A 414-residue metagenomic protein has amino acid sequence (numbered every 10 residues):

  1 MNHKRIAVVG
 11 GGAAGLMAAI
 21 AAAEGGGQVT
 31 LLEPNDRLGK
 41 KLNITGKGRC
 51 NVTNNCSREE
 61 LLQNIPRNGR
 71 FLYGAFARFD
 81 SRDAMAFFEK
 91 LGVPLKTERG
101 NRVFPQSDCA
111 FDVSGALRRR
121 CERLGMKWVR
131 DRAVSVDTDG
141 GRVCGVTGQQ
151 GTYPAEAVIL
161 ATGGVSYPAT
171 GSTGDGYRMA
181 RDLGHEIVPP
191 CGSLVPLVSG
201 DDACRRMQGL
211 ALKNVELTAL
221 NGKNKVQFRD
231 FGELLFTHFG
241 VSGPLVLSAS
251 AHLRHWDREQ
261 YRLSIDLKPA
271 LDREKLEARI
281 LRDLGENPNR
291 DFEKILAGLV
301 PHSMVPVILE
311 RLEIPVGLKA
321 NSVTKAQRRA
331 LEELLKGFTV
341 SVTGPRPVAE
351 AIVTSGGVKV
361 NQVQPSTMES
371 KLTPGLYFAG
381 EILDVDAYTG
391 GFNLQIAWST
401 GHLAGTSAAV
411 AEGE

Functional and structural regions predicted by a protein language model:
R5-L31, A404-A409: N-terminal Rossmann-like FAD-binding beta1-loop-alpha1 element of flavoenzymes
A7-V9, L32, A133, Y153-P168 (+2 more regions): Short hydrophobic core segments
A23-K47: Glycine-rich FAD pyrophosphate-binding loop
D36-L38, N43-I44, R58-E59, P94 (+2 more regions): An anion/pyrophosphate-binding glycine-rich loop and adjacent beta-alpha core in soluble alpha-beta enzymes
R49-T97: Glycine-rich active-site loop/strand segments that organize a redox cofactor
R78-A157: Feature captures the FAD/FMN-dependent oxidoreductase FAD-binding
V129-S135, P306-D386: A glycine-rich dinucleotide-binding beta-alpha-beta segment and adjacent secondary-structure elements that constitute
A157-A203: Glycine-rich loop(s) and the adjacent beta-strand/alpha-helix scaffold that form part
